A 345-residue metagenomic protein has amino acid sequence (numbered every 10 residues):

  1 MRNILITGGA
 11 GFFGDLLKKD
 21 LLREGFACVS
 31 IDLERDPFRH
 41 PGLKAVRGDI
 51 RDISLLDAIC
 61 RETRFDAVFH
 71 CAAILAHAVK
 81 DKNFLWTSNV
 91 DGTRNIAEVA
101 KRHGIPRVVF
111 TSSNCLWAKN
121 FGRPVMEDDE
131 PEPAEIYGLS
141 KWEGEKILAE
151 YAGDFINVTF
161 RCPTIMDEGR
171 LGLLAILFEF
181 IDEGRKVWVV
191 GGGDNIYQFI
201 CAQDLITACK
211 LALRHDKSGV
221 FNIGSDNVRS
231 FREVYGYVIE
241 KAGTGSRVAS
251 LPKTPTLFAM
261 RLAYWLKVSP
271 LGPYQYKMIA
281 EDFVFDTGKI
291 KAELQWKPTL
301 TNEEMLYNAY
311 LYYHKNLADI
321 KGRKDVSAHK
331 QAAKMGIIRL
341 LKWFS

Functional and structural regions predicted by a protein language model:
I4-E24: N-terminal Rossmann NAD(P)H-binding glycine-rich loop of SDR-like oxidoreductase domains
I50-S88, V99-R102, L116-K119: NAD(P)H-binding glycine-rich loop region in Rossmannoid oxidoreductase-like domains and their noncatalytic homologs
N95-I136: Conserved Rossmann-fold NAD(P)-dependent oxidoreductase catalytic core, especially the SDR/UDP-sugar
E145-E168: Conserved beta-loop-beta element that borders a ligand/cofactor-binding pocket
D167, V189-N195, F221-R229, I239-E240 (+3 more regions): Glycine-rich Rossmann NAD(P)(H)-binding loop
E179-I200, D204, N222-G224: A conserved pocket-lining segment of Rossmann-fold NAD(P)-dependent short-chain dehydrogenase/reductase
A212-L271, T287, Y307-N308, L317-R323 (+1 more regions): Mid/C-terminal beta-alpha module of Rossmann-like enzyme folds, strongest in SDR-family dehydrogenases/epimerases
P273-S345: C-terminal amphipathic/interface module of NAD(P)-dependent oxidoreductases and related NAD-binding regulators
